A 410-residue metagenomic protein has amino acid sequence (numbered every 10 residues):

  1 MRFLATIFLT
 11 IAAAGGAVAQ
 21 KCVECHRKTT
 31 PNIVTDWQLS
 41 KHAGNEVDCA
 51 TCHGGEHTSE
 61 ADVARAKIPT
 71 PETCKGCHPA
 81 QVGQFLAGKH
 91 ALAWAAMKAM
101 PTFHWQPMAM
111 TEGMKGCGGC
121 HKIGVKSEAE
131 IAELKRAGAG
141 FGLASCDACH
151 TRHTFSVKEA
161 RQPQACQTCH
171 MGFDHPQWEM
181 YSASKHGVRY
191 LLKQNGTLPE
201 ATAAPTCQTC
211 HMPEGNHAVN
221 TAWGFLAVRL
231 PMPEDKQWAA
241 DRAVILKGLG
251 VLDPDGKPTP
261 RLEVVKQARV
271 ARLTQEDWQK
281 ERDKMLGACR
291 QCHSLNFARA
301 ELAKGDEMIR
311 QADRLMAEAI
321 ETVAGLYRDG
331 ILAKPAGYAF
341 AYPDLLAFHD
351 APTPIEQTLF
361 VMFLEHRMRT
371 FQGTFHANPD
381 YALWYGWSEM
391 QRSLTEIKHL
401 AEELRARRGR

Functional and structural regions predicted by a protein language model:
A5-A13: Bacterial N-terminal signal peptides
G15-A19: Boundary at the C-terminal end of the N-terminal hydrophobic targeting segment
K21-E24: Secreted, propeptide-processed cysteine-rich mini-domains
R27-T30: Short polar catalytic/cofactor-binding loops
N32-G44, T58-M114, I123-R408: Primarily the internal scaffold of c-type cytochrome electron-transfer domains, especially repeated/multiheme c-type
V47: Histidine- and aromatic-enriched segments that form or immediately flank copper-ligand environments
